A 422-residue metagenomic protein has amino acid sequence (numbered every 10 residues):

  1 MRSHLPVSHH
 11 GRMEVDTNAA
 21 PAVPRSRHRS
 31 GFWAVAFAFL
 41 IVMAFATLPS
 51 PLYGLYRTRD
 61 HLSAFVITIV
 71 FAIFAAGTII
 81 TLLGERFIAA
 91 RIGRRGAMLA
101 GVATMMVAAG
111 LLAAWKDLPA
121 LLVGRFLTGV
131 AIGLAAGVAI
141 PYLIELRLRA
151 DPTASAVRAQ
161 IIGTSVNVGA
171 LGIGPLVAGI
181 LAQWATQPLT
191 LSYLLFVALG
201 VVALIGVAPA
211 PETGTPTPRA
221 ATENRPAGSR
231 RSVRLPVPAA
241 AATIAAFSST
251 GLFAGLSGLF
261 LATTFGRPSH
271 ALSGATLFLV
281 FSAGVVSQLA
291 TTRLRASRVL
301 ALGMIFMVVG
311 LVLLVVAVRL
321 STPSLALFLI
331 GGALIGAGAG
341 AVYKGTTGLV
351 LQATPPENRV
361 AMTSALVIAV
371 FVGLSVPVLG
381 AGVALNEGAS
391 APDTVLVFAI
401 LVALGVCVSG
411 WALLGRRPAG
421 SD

Functional and structural regions predicted by a protein language model:
H61, G93, A114-P119, A317-T322: Helix-breaking motifs and short loop linkers at transmembrane-helix boundaries and internal kinks in secondary membrane
I79-D117: Conserved MFS/SLC helix-loop-helix module at the cytosolic interface between two early adjacent transmembrane helices
F126-S165: Cytoplasmic helix-loop-helix junction between adjacent transmembrane helices in 12-TM secondary transporters
I162-A208: Helix-loop-helix hairpin linking two adjacent transmembrane segments in secondary transporters
T190-G206, V395-A412: Symmetry-related core transmembrane helices of the 12-TM Major Facilitator Superfamily/SLC fold
S273-A296: Transmembrane alpha-helices of Major Facilitator/SLC transporters
V299-K344: C-terminal transmembrane helical hairpin of 12-TM major facilitator-type secondary transporters
T347-A389, F398: A late C-terminal transmembrane helix in Major Facilitator Superfamily
